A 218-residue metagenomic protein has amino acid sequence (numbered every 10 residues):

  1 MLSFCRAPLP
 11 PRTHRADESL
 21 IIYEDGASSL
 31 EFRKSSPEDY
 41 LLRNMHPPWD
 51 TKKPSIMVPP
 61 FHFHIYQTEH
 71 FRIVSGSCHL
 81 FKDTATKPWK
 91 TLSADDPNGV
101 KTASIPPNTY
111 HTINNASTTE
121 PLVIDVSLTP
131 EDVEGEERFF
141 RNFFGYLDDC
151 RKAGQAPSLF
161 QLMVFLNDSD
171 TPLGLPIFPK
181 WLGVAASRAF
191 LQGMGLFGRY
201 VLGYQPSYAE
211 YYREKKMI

Functional and structural regions predicted by a protein language model:
M1-T68, R72, H79-I218: Jelly-roll (double-stranded beta-helix
